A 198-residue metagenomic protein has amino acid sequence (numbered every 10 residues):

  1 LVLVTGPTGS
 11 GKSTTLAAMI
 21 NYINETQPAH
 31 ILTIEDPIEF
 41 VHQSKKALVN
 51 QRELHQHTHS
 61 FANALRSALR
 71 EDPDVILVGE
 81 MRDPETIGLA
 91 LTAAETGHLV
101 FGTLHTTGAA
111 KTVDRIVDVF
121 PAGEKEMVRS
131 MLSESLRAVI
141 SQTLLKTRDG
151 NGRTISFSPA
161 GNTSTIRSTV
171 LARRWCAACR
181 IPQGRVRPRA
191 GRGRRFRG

Functional and structural regions predicted by a protein language model:
L1-G198: Short, flexible helix-loop junctions that flank or precede catalytic/ligand sites
